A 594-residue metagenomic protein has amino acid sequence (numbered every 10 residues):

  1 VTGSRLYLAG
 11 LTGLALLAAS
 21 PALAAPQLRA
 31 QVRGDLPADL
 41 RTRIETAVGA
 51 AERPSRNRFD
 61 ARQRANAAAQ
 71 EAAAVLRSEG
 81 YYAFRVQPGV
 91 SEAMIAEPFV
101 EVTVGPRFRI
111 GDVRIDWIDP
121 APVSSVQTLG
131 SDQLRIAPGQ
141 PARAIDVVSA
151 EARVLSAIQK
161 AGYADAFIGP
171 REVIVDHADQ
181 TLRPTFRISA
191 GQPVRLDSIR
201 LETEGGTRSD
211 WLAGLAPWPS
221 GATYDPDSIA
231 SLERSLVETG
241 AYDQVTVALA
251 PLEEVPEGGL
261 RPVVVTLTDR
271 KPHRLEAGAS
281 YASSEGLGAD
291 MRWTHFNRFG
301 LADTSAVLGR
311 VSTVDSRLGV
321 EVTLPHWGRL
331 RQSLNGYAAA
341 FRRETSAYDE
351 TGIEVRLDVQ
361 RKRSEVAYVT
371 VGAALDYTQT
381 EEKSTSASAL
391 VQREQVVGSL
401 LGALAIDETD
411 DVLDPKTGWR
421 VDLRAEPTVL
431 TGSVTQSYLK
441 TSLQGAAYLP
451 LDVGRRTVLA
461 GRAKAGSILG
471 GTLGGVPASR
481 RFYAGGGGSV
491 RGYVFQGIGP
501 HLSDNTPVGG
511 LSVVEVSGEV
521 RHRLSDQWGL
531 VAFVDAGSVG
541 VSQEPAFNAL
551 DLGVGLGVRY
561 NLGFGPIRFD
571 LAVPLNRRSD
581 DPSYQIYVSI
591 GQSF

Functional and structural regions predicted by a protein language model:
A24-D39, A50-S283, R292, A306-L324 (+3 more regions): Periplasmic polypeptide-binding modules associated with outer-membrane biogenesis and secretion
A150, E285-L287, V314-S316, D349-I353 (+7 more regions): Residues that define the transmembrane beta-barrel architecture of outer-membrane proteins
A216, H273-S283, A289-M291, H295-S312 (+6 more regions): Transmembrane beta-strand segments that form the barrel wall of outer-membrane beta-barrel proteins
E238, P256, R274, A374 (+4 more regions): C-terminal outer-membrane beta-barrel translocator/porin domains of Gram-negative envelope proteins and their
Y242, R270-P272, S284, R298-G300 (+7 more regions): Outer-membrane beta-barrel channels and translocator barrels
V247, M291-W293, V320-V322, V355-L357 (+7 more regions): Membrane-embedded beta-strands of outer-membrane beta-barrel proteins, especially the hydrophobic/small aromatic
E257, S280-G288, V307-L318, R343-E350 (+5 more regions): Solvent-exposed loop/turn segments connecting transmembrane beta-strands in outer-membrane beta-barrel proteins
L401-G402, L556-I567, S583-F594: Outer-membrane beta-barrel "beta-signal"
